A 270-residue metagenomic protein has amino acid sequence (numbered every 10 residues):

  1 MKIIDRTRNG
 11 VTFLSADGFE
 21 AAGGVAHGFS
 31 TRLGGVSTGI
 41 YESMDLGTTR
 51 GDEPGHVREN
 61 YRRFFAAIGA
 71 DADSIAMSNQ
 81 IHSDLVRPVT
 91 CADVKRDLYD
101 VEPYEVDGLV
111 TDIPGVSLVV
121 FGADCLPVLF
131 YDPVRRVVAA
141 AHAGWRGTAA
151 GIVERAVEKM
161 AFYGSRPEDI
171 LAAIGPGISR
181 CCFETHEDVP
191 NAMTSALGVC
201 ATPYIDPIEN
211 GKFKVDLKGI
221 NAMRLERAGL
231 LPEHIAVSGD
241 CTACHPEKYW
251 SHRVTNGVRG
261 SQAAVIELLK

Functional and structural regions predicted by a protein language model:
M1-K270: Active-site microenvironment for binding and transforming phosphate-containing groups
